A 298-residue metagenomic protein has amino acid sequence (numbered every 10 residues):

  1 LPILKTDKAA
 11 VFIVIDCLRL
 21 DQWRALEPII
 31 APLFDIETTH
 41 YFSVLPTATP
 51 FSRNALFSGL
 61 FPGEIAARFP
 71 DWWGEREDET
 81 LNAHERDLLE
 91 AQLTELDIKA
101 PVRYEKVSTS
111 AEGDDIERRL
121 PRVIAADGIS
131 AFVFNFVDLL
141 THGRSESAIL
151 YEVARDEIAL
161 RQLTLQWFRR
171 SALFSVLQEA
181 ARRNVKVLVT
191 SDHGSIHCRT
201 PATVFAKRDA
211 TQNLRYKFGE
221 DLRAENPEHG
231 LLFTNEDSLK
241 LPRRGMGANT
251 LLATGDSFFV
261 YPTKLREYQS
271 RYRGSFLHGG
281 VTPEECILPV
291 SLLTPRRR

Functional and structural regions predicted by a protein language model:
L1-R298: Feature captures the catalytic ectodomains and active-site-proximal regions of enzymes that hydrolyze or transfer
